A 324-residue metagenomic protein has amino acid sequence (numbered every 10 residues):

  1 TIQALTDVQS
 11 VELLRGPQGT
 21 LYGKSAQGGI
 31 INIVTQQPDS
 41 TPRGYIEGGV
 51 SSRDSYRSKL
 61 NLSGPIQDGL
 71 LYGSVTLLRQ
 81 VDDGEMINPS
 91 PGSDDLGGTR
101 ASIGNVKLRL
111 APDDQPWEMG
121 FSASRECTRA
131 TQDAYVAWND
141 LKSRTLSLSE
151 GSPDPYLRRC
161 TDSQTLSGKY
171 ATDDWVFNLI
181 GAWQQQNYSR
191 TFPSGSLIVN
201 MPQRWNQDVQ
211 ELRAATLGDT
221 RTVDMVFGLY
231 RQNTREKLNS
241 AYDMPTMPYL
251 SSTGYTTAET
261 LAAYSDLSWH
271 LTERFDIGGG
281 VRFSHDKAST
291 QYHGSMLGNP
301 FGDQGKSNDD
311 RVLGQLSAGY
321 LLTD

Functional and structural regions predicted by a protein language model:
T1-A4, L13, S25-E47, Y56 (+1 more regions): N-terminal periplasmic accessory domains that precede and gate Gram-negative outer-membrane beta-barrel machines
T1-R15, Y22-Q27, T99-S102, D310-R311: Periplasmic N-terminal gating module of Gram-negative TonB-dependent outer-membrane receptors
I2, V50-S52, P65, S93-R100 (+4 more regions): Replace "Gram-negative outer membrane beta-barrel proteins" with "bacterial and organellar outer membrane beta-barrel
V11-G16, I31-I33, V75, L212: Non-catalytic regulatory/gating segments with a bias toward low-complexity or hydrophobic composition
R43-Y45, V50-D82, M86-T131, C160-D162 (+5 more regions): Transmembrane beta-barrel wall of Gram-negative outer-membrane proteins
R57, G73, D82-N88, T128-A134 (+5 more regions): Outer-membrane beta-barrel proteins
P91-G92, R231-T323: Signature of Gram-negative outer-membrane beta-barrel scaffolds
W117-T161, Y188-R204, V209, T234-T257: Flexible loop and strand-edge segments within Gram-negative outer membrane beta-barrel domains
